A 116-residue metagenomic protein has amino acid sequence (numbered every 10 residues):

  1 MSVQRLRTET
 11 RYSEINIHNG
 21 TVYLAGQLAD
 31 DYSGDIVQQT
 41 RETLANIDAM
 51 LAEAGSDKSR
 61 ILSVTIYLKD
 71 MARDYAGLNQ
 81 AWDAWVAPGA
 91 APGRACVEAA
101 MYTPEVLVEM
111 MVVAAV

Functional and structural regions predicted by a protein language model:
M1-V116: Short, polar/acidic, helix-capping and beta-turn segments at strand->helix junctions that line the mouths
